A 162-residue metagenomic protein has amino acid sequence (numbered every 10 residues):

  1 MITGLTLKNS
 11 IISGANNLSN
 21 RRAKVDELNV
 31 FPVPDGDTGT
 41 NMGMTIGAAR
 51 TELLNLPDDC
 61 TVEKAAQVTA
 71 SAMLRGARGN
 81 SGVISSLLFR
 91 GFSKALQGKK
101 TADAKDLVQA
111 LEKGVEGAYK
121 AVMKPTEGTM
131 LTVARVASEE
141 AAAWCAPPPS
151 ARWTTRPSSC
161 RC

Functional and structural regions predicted by a protein language model:
M1-C162: N-terminal loops that bind phosphate or other acidic moieties and the adjacent beta-alpha structural core
